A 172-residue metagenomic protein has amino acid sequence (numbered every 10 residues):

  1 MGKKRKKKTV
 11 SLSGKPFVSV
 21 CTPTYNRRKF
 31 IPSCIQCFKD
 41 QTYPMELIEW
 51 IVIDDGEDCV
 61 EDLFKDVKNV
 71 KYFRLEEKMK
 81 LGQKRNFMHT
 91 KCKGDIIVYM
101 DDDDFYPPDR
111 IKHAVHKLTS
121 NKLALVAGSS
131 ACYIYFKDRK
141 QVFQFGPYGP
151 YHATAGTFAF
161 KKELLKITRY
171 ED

Functional and structural regions predicted by a protein language model:
P16-S19, E49: Cell-envelope/extracellular polymer assembly enzymes that use nucleotide-activated donors
Q36-L47: Short, acidic, metal-binding catalytic loop of nucleotide-sugar glycosyltransferases
V52-L63: A conserved acidic beta->alpha catalytic loop
L75-C92: Glycine-rich, basic loop-to-helix element that forms the pyrophosphate-binding segment of sugar-nucleotide handling
I97: Short aromatic/hydrophobic "clamp" motif used to bind/position activated sugar donors
D101-F105: The conserved acidic donor/metal-binding loop of glycosyltransferases
I111-Q141: Conserved donor NDP-sugar-binding/catalytic core segment of glycosyltransferases
G149-D172: Conserved nucleotide-sugar donor-binding catalytic segment
